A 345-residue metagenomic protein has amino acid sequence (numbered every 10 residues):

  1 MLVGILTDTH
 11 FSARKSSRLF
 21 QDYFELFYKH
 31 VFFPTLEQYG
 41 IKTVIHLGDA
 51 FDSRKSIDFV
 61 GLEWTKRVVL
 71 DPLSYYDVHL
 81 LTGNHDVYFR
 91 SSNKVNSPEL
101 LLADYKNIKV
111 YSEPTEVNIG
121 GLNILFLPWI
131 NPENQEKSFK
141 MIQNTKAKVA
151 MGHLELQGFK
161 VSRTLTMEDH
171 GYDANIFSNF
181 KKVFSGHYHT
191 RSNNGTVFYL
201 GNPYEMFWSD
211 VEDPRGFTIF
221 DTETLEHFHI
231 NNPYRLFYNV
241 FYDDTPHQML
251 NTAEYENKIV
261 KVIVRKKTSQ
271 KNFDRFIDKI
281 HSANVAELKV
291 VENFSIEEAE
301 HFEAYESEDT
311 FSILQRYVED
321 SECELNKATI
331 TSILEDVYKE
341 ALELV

Functional and structural regions predicted by a protein language model:
M1-G4: Extreme N-terminal starter segment of soluble prokaryotic enzymes
D8, V44, D49, T65 (+7 more regions): Divalent metal-coordination and catalytic microenvironments
T9, A13-E116, I176-F180: Core catalytic region of metal-dependent phosphoesterases/phosphodiesterases, especially metallo-beta-lactamase-like
H10-R14, D52-K55, L81-V95, V117-N118 (+4 more regions): Active-site environment of divalent metal-dependent phosphoester hydrolases
L70-S74, M141-T145, A174-N179, A253-E256 (+1 more regions): Short, conserved loop/helix-junction motifs that constitute active-site signature segments in enzyme catalytic cores
D86-A174, P203: Conserved catalytic scaffold of divalent metal-dependent phosphoesterases
S162-F228: Conserved beta-sheet core of the metallophosphoesterase superfamily
T222-V345: Accessory, non-catalytic peripheral segments of nucleic-acid enzymes
